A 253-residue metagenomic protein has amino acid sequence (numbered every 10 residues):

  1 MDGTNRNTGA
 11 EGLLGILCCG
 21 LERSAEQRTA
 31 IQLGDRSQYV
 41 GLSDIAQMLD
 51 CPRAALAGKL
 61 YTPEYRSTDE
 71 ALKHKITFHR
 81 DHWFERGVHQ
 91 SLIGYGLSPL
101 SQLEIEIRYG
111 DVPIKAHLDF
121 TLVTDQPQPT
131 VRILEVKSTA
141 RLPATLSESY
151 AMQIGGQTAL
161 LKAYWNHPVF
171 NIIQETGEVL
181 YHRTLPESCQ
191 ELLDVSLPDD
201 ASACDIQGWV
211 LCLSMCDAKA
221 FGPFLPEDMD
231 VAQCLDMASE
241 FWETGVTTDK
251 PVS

Functional and structural regions predicted by a protein language model:
M1-R132, M152: Metal-dependent nuclease catalytic cores that hydrolyze phosphodiester bonds in DNA/RNA, characterized by
T62, N166-P168, D249: Amphipathic, positively biased hydrophobic alpha-helical segments used for protein targeting and membrane insertion
L97, E104-G245: Mg2+/Mn2+-dependent nuclease catalytic core
P251-S253: Short, active-site-adjacent segments that bind or coordinate small-molecule cofactors and metal centers
